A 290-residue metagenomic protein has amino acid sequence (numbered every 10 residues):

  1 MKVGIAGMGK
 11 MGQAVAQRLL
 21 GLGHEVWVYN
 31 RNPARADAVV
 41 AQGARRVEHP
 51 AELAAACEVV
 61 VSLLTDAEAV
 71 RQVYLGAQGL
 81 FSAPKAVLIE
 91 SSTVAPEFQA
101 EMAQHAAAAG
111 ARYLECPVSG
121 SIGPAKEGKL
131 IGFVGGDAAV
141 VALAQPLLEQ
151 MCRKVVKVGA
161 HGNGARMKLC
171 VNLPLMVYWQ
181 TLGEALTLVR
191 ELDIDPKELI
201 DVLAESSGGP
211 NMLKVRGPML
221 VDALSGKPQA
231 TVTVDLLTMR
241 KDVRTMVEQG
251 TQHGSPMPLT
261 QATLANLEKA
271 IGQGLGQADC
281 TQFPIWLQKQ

Functional and structural regions predicted by a protein language model:
M1-L63, S82-V87, I122, V156: NAD(P)+-binding Rossmann beta1-loop-alpha1 motif at the extreme N-terminus of oxidoreductases
M8-M11, V15, L63, S91 (+4 more regions): Methionine-biased hydrophobic packing positions in alpha-helices, especially within tandem helical repeat solenoids
V15-A16, R35, M102, L147 (+1 more regions): Hydrophobic residues within alpha-helices that form the first helical element adjacent to the glycine-rich loop
V26, R46, Y113-L114, V155 (+2 more regions): Hydrophobic beta-strand scaffold residues
P50-R112: Rossmann-fold NAD(P) dinucleotide-binding segment
T93-N172: Rossmann-fold dinucleotide-binding core
G164-Q290: Helical "substrate-binding/catalytic lid" subdomain of Rossmann-like NAD(P)-dependent dehydrogenases/reductases
